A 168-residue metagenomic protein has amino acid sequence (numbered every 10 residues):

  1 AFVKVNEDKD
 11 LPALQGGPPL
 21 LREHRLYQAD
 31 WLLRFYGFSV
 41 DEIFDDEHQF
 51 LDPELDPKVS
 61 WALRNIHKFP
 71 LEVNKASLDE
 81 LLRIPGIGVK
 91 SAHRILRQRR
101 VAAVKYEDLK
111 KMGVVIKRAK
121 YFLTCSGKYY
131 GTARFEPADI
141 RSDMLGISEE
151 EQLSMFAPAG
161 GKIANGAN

Functional and structural regions predicted by a protein language model:
A1-L11, L21-F44, V115: Conserved C-terminal portion of the radical SAM core fold that forms the substrate/S-adenosylmethionine-binding
L21, V73-A76, S91: Accessory DNA-binding and partner-docking regions appended to nucleic-acid-acting proteins, especially the terminal
F50-E80, Y106-N168: C-terminal extensions
Q98-R99: Residue-level signature of tetratricopeptide-repeat
